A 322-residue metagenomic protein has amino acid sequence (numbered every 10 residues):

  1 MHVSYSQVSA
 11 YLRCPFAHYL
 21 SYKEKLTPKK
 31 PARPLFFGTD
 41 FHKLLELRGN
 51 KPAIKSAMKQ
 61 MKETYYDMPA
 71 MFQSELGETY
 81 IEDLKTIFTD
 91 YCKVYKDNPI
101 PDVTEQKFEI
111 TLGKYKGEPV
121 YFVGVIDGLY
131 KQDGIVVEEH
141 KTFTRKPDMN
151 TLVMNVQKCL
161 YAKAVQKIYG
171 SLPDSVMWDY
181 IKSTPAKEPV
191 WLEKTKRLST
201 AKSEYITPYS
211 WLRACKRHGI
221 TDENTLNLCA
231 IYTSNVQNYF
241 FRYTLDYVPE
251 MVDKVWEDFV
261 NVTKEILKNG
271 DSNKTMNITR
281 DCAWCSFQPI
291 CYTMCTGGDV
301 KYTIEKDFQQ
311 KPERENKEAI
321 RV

Functional and structural regions predicted by a protein language model:
M1-V322: RecB-family 4Fe-4S metal-dependent nuclease core
